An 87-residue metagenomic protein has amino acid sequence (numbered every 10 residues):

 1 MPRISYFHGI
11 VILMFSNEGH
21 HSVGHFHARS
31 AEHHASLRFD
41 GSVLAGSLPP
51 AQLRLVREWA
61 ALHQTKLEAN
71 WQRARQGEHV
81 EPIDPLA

Functional and structural regions predicted by a protein language model:
M1-S22: Short, charged/polar N-terminal "headpieces" of proteins
P2, H20-H25, W59-A60, G77: Generic ordered-secondary-structure signal
R3, A35, L44, Q76-P82: Glycine-rich, flexible loop/turn motifs
Y6-G9, S42-L44, P49, L53 (+1 more regions): Short capping/connector residues at structural and topological boundaries
F15-A51: A short, structured beta-strand/loop element
L55-A87: C-terminal structural segments of small proteins and small subunits
